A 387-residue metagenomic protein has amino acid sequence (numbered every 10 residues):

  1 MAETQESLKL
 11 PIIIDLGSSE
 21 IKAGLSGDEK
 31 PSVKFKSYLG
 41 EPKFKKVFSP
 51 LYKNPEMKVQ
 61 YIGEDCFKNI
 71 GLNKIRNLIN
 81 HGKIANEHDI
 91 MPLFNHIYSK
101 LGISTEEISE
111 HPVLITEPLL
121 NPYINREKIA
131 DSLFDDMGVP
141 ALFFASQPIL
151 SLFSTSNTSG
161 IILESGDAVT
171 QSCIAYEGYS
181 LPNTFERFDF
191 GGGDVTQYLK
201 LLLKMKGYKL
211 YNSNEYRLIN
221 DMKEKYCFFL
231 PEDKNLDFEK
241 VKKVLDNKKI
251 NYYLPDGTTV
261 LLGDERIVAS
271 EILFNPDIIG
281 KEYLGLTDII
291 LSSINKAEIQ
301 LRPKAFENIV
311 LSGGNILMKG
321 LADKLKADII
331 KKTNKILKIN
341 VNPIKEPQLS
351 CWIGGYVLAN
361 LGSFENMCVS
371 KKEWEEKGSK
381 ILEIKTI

Functional and structural regions predicted by a protein language model:
M1-S7, N125, D135, P140-L163 (+3 more regions): Conserved phosphate-binding catalytic cores of ATP/NTP-utilizing and phosphoryl-transfer enzymes
E6, I13-E20, T155-N157, I162-T170 (+6 more regions): A short acidic Gly-Thr/Ser loop motif
S7, P11-S132, A141, Q171 (+4 more regions): Conserved phosphate-binding loops in N-terminal lobes of ATP-dependent enzymes of the actin/Hsp70/sugar-kinase
L93-L101, V268, F274-A305, K324: Phosphate/ATP-binding catalytic cores across multiple sugar-kinase/actin-like superfamilies, primarily ASKHA
T116-N125, C227, P231, E307-D328: Glycine-rich phosphate-binding loops at beta-strand->alpha-helix junctions
A145-Q147, K304, K326-Y356: Conserved phosphate-binding/catalytic loops in two-lobed NTP-binding clefts
Y176-G280: Phosphate-binding glycine-rich/basic clefts of nucleotide- and phosphate-handling proteins, predominantly
K209-K249, N342-I387: Acidic, glycine/GT-rich loop-and beta-edge segments that sit at the periphery of enzyme/chaperone cores
